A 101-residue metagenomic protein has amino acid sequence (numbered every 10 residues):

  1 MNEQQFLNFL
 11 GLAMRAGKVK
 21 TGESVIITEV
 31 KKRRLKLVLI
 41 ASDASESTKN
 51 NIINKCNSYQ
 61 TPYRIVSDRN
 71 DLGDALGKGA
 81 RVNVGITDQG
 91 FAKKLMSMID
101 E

Functional and structural regions predicted by a protein language model:
N2-I40: N-terminal first-folded block
G17, K36-L37, P62-R64, R81-V84: Structural motif
S24, D43-A44, D68-D71, Q89: Short, ordered loop/turn segments at secondary-structure junctions
K31-I53, T61-P62: N-terminal positively charged helical leader segments and presequences
N50-A80: Mid-chain, well-packed structural core segment of small domains
N70-E101: C-terminal structural segments of small proteins and small subunits
